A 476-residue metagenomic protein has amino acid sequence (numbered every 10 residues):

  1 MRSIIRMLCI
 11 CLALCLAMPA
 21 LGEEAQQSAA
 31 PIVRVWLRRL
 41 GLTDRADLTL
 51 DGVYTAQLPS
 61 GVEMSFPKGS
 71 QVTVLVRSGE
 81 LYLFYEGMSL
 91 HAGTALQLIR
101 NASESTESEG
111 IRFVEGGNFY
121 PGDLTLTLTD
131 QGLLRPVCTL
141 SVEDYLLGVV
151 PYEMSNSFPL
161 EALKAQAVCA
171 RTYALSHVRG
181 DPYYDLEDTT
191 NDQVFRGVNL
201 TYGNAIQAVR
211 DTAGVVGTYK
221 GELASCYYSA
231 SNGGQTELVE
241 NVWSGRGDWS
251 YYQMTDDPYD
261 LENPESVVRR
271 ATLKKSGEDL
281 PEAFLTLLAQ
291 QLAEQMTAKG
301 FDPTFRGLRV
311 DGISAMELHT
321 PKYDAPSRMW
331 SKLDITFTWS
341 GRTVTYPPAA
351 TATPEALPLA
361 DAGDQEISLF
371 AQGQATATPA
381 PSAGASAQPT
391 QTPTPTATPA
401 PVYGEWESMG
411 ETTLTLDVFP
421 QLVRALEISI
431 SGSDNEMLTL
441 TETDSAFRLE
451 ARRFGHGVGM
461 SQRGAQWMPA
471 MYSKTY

Functional and structural regions predicted by a protein language model:
R2-Y476: Conserved, single-site charged/polar hotspot
